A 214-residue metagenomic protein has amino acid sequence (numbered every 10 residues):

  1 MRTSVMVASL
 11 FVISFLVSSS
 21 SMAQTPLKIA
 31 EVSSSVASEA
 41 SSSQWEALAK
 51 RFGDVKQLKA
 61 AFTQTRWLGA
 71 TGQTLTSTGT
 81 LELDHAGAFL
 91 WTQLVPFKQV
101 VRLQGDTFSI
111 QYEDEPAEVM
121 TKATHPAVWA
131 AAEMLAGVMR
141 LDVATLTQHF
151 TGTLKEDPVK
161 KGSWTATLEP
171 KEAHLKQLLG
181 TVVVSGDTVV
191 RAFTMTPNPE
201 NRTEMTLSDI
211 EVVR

Functional and structural regions predicted by a protein language model:
M1-S4: Positively charged n-region of N-terminal signal peptides that target proteins for export
V7-S18: Bacterial N-terminal signal peptides
S21-A23: Boundary at the C-terminal end of the N-terminal hydrophobic targeting segment
T25-G53: Short N-terminal segments immediately surrounding and downstream of signal-peptide cleavage
Q44, A49-L68, G72-T74, Y112-K171: Flexible, processing/modification-adjacent segments and terminal tails in exported/periplasmic/extracellular proteins
F62, F89-Q93, F108-Q111, A166-L168 (+1 more regions): Short hydrophobic/aromatic-rich beta-strand segments that constitute the beta-sheet cores of beta-sandwich/beta-barrel
T80-E133, T203: An acidic-aromatic
V143-R214: Gly/Pro-enriched, hydrophobic low-complexity segments that function as extracytoplasmic propeptides/linkers
